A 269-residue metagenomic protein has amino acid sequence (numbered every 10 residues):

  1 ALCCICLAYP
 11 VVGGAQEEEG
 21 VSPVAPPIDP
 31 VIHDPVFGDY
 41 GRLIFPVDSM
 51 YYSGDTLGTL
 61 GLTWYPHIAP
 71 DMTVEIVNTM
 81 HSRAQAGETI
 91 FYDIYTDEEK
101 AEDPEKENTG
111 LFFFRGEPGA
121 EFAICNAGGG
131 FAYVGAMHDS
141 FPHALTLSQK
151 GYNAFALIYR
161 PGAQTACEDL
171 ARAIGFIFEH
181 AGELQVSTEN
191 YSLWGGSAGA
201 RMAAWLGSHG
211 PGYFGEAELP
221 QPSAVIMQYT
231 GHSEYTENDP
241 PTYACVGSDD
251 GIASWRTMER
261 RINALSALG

Functional and structural regions predicted by a protein language model:
Y9-N108: N-terminal targeting or regulatory segments adjacent to alpha/beta-hydrolase or S9 domains
D103-R115, E121-F122: A short loop-to-beta-strand scaffold at the N-terminal edge of the catalytic core in hydrolase folds
A120-G129: Short beta-strand element of the alpha/beta-hydrolase
Y133-P142, Y159-R160, W255-M258: The serine-hydrolase catalytic nucleophile loop
A136-F155, N263: Short amphipathic alpha-helix adjacent to the substrate-entry channel of hydrolases
E168, R172-D239: Primarily recognizes the serine-hydrolase "nucleophile elbow" in alpha/beta-hydrolase and SGNH/GDSL folds
P240, A253-A264: Short alpha-helix in the alpha/beta-hydrolase fold that links the catalytic acid
A244-V246: Short beta-strand/loop motif that positions the catalytic acidic residue of the alpha/beta-hydrolase fold
